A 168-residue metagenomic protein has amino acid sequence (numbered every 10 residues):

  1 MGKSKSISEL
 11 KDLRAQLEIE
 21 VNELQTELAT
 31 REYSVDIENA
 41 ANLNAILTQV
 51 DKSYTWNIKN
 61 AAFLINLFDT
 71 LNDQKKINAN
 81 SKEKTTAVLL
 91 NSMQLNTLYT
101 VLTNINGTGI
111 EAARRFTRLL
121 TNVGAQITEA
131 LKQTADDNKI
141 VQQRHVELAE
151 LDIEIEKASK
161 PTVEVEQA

Functional and structural regions predicted by a protein language model:
M1-A168: Positively charged, low-complexity terminal tracts and the immediately adjacent first secondary-structure elements
